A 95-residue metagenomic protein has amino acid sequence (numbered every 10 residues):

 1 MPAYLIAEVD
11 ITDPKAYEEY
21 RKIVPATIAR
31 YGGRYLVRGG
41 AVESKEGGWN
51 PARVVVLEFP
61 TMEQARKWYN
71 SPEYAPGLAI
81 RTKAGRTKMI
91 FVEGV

Functional and structural regions predicted by a protein language model:
M1-V95: Conserved, structured core segments of small domains
